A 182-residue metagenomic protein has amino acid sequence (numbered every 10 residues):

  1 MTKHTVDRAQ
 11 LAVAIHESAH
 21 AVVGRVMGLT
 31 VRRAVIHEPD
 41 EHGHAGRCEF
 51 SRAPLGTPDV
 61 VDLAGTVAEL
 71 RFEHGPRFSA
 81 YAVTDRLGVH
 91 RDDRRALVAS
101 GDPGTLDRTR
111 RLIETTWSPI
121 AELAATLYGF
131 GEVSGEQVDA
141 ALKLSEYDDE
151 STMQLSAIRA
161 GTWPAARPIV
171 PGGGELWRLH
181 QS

Functional and structural regions predicted by a protein language model:
T2-S182: Soluble catalytic regions of large protease machineries
